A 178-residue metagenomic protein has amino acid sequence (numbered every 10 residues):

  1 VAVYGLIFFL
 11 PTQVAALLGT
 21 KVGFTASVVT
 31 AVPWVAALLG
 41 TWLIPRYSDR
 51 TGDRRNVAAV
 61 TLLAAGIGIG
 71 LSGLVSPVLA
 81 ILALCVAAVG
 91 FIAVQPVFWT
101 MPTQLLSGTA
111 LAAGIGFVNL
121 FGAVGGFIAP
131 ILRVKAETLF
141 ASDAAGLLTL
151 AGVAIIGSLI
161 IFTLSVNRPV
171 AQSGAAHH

Functional and structural regions predicted by a protein language model:
V1-P45, Q95, W99, A129-P130: Extracytoplasmic gate region of multi-pass secondary transporters
P11, A15, S48, P102-S107 (+1 more regions): Helix-terminus/helix-capping segments at the ends of transmembrane helices and short amphipathic helices
V32, A36, A64, V86 (+3 more regions): Small/hydrophobic positions within alpha-helical transmembrane segments of multi-pass membrane transporters
P33, T51-M101: C-terminal transmembrane helical hairpin of 12-TM major facilitator-type secondary transporters
L39-D53, E137: Helix-to-loop junctions at the C-terminal end of transmembrane segments in multipass secondary transporters
L105-S142, L150: A late C-terminal transmembrane helix in Major Facilitator Superfamily
L150-H178: Multi-pass alpha-helical transporter architecture, strongest for 12-TM Major Facilitator/SLC carriers used
